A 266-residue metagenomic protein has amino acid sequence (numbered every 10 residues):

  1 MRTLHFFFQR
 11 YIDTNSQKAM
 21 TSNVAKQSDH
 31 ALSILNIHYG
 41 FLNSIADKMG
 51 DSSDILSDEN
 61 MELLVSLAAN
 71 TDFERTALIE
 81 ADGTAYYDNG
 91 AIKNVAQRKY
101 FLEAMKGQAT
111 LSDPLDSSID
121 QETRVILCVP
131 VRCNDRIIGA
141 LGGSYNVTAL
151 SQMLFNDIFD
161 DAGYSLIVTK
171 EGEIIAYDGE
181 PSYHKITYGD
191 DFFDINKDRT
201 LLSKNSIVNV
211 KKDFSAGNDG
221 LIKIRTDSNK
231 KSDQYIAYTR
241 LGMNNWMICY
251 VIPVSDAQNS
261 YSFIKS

Functional and structural regions predicted by a protein language model:
M1-I55: Juxtamembrane extracytoplasmic/periplasmic/luminal helical "stalk" adjacent to the first N-terminal
I37-N43, V65-A85, Q108-A109, N156-S182 (+1 more regions): Short N-terminal helix-loop-first-beta-strand/juxtamembrane motif that initiates sensory/input modules
M61-L63, D88-S117, S182-R225: Extracytoplasmic/periplasmic sensor domains and loops in membrane signaling proteins
N70-D72, A81-D157, D161-Y164, T169: Extracytoplasmic/periplasmic ligand-binding sensor regions of membrane-associated signaling proteins
R75, C128, Y235: Short hydrophobic/aromatic beta-strand element in the GNAT-like acyltransferase core that lines or flanks the acyl-donor
N89-I92, Y145-V147, A176-S182, V254: Short beta->alpha transition motifs characteristic of CBS
A140, Y177, M247: Short glycine-/small-residue motifs
N196-K265: Extracellular/periplasmic juxtamembrane segments that couple receptor/chemosensory ectodomains to their
